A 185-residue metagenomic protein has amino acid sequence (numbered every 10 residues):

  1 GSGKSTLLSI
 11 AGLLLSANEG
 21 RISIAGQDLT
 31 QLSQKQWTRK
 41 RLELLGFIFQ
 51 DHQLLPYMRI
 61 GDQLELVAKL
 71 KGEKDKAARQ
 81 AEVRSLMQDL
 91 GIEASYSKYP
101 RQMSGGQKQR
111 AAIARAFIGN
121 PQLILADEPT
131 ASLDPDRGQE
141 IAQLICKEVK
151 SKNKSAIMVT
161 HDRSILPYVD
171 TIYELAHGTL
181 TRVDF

Functional and structural regions predicted by a protein language model:
G12: Helix-to-loop junction immediately C-terminal to a conserved catalytic motif
G20-D28: Conserved ABC transporter NBD signature motif
L29-G46: ABC ATPase NBD coupling module
L42, K98-R101, G119: Conserved signature/switch motifs of ABC ATPase nucleotide-binding domains
M58-V67: Short coil-to-helix segment of the ABC ATPase nucleotide-binding domain corresponding to the Q-loop/switch region
I124-D127: Catalytic Walker B motif of ABC-type/P-loop ATPase nucleotide-binding domains
P135-R137: Helix N-cap at the start of a conserved alpha-helix in ABC-type nucleotide-binding domains
